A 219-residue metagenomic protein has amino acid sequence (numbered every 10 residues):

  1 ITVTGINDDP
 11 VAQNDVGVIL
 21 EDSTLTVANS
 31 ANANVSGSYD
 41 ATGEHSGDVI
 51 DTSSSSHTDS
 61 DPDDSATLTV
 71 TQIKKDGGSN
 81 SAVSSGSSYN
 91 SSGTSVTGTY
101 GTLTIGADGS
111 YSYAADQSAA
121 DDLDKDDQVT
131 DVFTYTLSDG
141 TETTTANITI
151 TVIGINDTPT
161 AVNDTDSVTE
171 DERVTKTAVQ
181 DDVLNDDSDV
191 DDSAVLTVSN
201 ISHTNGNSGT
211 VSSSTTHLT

Functional and structural regions predicted by a protein language model:
I1-G5, S84-G154, G206-T219: Acidic, turn/loop-rich segments in luminal/extracellular domains of secretory-pathway and cell-surface proteins
D8-V96, T160-S213: Extracellular ectodomain surface segments
